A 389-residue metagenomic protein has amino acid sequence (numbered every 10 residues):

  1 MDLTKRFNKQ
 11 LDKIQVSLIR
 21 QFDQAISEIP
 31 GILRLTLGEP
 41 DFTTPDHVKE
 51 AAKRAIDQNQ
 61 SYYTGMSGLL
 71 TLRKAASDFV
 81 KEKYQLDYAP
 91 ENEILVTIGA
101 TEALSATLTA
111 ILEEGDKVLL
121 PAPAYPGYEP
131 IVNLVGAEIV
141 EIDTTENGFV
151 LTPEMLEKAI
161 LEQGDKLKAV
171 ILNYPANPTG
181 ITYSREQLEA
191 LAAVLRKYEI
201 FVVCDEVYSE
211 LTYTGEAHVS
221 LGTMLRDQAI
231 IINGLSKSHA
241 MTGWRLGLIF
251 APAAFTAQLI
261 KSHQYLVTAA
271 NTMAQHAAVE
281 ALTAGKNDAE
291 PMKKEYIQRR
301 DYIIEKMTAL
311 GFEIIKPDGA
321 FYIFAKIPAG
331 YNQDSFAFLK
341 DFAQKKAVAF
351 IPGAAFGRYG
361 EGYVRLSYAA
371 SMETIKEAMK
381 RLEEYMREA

Functional and structural regions predicted by a protein language model:
M1-F7, D12-Q15, R20, A25-I29 (+3 more regions): PLP-dependent class I/II
N59-Y63: A short acidic, glycine-rich active-site loop that binds or catalyzes chemistry on phosphate/adenosine moieties
T64-I98: Conserved N-terminal alpha-helix of the aminotransferase class I/II PLP-enzyme fold
